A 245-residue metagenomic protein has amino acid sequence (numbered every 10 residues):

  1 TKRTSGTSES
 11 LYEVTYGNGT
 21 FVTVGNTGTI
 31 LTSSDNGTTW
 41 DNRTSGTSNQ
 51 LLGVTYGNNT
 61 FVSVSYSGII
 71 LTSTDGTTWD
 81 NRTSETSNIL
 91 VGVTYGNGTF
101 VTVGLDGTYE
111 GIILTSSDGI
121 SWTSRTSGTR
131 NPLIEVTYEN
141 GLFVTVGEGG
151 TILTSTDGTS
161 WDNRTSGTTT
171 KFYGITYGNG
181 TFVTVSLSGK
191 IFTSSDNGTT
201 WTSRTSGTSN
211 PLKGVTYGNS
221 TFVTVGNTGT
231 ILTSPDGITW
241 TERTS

Functional and structural regions predicted by a protein language model:
T1-S245: Residue-level hotspots at or immediately adjacent to binding/recognition sites across diverse folds
